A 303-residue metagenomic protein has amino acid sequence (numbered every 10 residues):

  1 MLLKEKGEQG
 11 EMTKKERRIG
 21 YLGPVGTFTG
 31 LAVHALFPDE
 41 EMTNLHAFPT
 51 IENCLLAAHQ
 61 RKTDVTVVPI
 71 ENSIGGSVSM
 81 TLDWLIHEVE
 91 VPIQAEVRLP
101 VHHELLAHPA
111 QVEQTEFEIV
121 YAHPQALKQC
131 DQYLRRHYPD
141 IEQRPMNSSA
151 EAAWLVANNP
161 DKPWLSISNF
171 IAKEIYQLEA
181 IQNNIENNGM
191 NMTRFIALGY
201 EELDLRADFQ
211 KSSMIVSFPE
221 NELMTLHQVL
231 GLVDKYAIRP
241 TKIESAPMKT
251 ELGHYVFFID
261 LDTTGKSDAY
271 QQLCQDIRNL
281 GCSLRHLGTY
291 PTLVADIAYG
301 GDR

Functional and structural regions predicted by a protein language model:
M1-R303: Domain-level signature for soluble enzymes in the chorismate/prephenate branch of the shikimate pathway
